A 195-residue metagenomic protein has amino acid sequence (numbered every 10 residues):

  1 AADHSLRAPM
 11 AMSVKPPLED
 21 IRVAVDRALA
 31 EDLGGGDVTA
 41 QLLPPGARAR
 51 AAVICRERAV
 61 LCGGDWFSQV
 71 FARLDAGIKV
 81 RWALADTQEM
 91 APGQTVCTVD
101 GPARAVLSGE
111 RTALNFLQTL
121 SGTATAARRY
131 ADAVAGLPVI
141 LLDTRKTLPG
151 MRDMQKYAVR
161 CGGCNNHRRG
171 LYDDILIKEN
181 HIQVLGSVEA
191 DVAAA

Functional and structural regions predicted by a protein language model:
D3-H4: Intrinsic-disorder-associated, low-complexity terminal segments enriched in Asp/Asn/His/Tyr and depleted of Lys/Arg
M12-A195: Acidic/glycine-rich phosphate/pyrophosphate-binding loops and surrounding catalytic core that coordinate Mg2+
